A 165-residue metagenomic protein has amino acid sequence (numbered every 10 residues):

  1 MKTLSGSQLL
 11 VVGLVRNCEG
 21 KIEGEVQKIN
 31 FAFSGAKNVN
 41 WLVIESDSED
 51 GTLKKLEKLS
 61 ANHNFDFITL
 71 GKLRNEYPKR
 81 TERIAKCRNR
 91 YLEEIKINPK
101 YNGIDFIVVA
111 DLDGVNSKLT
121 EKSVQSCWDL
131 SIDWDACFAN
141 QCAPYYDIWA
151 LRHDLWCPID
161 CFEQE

Functional and structural regions predicted by a protein language model:
T3-L10: A short, charged/proline- and glycine-enriched loop that marks the coil->beta-strand transition at the N-terminal
G13-L14, N38-D47: Short beta-strand/loop segment that forms part of the nucleotide-sugar
C18-E19, I44-K54, K72: A conserved acidic beta->alpha catalytic loop
C18-F33: Short, well-formed alpha-helical segments that are part of the catalytic scaffolds of diverse glycosyltransferases
G51, A85, E93, G103-L130: Acidic donor-binding/catalytic loop of UDP-sugar-dependent glycosyltransferases, especially processive GT2
K55-I104, A110: Active-site-proximal specificity loops/subdomain of glycosyltransferases
G114-E165: Conserved catalytic core of nucleotide-sugar-dependent glycosyltransferases
